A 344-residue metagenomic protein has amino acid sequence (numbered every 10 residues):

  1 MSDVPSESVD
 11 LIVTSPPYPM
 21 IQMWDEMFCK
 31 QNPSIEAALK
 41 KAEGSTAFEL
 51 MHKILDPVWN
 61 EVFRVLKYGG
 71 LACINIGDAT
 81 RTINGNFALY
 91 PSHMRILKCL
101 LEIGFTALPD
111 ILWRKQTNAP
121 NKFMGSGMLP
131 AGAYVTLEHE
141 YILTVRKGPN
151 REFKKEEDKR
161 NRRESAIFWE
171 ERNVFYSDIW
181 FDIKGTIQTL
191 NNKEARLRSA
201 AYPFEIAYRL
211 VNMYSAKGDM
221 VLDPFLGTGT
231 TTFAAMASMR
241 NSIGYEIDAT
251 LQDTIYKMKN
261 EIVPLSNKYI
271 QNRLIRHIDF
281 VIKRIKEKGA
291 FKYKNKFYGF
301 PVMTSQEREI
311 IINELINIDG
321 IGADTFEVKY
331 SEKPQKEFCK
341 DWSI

Functional and structural regions predicted by a protein language model:
M1-M124, A133, F168-I344: S-adenosyl-L-methionine-dependent nucleic acid methyltransferase catalytic domains
K67, I103, G132-R151: Core SAM-dependent methyltransferase catalytic element
L129: Histidine/acidic-rich helix-loop-helix segments that form or flank divalent-metal centers in metalloenzyme catalytic
E152-K155, T189-L190: Short acidic/glycine-rich loop or secondary-structure boundary segments that cap or lie
E156-W169: Active-site-adjacent helix-turn-beta-strand microarchitecture at beta-sheet edges that either contains or buttresses
